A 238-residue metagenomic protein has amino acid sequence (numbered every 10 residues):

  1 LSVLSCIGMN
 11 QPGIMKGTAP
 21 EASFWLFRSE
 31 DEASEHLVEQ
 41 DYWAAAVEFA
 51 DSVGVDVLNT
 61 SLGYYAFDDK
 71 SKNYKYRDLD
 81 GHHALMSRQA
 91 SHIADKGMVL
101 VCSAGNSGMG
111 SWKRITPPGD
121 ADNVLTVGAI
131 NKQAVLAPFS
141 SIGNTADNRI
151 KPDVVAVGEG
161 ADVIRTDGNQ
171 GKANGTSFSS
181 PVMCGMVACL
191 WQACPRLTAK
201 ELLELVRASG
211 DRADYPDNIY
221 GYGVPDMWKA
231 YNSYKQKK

Functional and structural regions predicted by a protein language model:
L1-E39, V53-D56, D69, D95-G97 (+4 more regions): Subtilisin-like serine protease catalytic core
L4-I7, W25-D31, D56, R114 (+3 more regions): Hydrolase catalytic cores
R28-A33, Y64, A104-G108, I130-Q133 (+2 more regions): Acidic, glycine-rich active-site loops and adjacent beta-strand->loop/helix elements that engage anionic groups
Q40-W43, V47, D68, K72-Y74 (+4 more regions): Active-site-adjacent substrate-recognition loops and nearby beta-strands within hydrolase catalytic domains
E48-D80, S103: Short acidic, glycine-rich surface-loop motifs adjacent to enzyme active sites
D51, S91-D95, V155: Anion (oxyanion) recognition and catalysis
D80-G97: Catalytic-core regions built around general acid/base machinery
G105, K229-K238: Secreted peptidase-domain scaffold signal
